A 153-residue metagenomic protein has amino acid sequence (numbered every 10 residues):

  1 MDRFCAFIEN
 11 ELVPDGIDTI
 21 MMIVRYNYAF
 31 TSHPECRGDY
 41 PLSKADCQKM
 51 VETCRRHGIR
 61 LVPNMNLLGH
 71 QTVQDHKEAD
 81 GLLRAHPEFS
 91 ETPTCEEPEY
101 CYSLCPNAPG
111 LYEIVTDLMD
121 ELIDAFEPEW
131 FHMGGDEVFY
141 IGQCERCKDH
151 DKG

Functional and structural regions predicted by a protein language model:
M1, S32-K44, C95-E113, H150-G153: The substrate-binding groove and active-site-proximal loops of carbohydrate-active enzymes, especially glycoside
M1-P14, T116-M119: Short, acidic/polar
F7, V13-D46, H70-T72, H76-L82: Aromatic-lined carbohydrate-binding/catalytic grooves of carbohydrate-active enzymes
V13, Q48-R55: Anion (oxyanion) recognition and catalysis
D18-M22, L61-M65, F131-M133: Hydrophobic faces of well-ordered beta-strands that scaffold small-molecule active sites in alpha/beta enzyme cores
Y26-Y28, M65-G69, E137-F139: Active-site-proximal loop/turn and secondary-structure-junction residues that shape catalytic pockets, frequently
L68-E121: Active-site-adjacent "subsite" loops/lids of carbohydrate-active enzymes
P106-G153: Active-site neighborhood of glycoside hydrolase catalytic domains
